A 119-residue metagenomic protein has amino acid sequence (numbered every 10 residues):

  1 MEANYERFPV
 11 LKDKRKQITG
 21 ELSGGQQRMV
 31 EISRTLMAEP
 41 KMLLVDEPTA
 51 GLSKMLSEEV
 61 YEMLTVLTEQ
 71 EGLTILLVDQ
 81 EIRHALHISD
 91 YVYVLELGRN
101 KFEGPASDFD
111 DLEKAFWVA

Functional and structural regions predicted by a protein language model:
N4-G20: Conserved ABC nucleotide-binding domain
E21-L22, T35-L36: ABC ATPase signature
I32: Hydrophobic anchor residue at the start of the ABC signature
M37-K41: A short, proline-enriched helix->beta-strand linker immediately N-terminal to the Walker B motif in ABC-type P-loop
L43-D46: Catalytic Walker B motif of ABC-type/P-loop ATPase nucleotide-binding domains
E58-E71: Helical segment within the ABC ATPase nucleotide-binding domain
D79-Q80: H-loop/switch region of ABC-family ATPase nucleotide-binding domains
R99-A119: Conserved beta-strand-loop-alpha-helix hinge in the C-terminal portion of ABC ATPase nucleotide-binding domains
